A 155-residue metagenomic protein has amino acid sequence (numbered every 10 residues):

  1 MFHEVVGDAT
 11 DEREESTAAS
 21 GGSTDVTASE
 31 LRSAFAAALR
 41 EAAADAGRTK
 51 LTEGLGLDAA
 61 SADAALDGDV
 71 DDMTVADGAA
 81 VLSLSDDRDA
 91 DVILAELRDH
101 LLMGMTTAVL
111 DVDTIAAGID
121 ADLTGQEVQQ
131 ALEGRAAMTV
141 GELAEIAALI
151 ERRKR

Functional and structural regions predicted by a protein language model:
M1-V112, A137-G141, A148-R155: Haloarchaeal acidic low-complexity proteome signature biased toward cell-envelope/secretome components but also
L57, A121-L123: The short coil/loop that forms the "turn" connecting the two helices of the helix-turn-helix
S61, T124-E127: Glycine-rich, often proline-containing surface loops adjacent to acidic residues and nearby aromatics that form
I115-A117: Long, low-complexity intrinsically disordered regions
I119, Q126-E151: Amphipathic alpha-helical binding modules
